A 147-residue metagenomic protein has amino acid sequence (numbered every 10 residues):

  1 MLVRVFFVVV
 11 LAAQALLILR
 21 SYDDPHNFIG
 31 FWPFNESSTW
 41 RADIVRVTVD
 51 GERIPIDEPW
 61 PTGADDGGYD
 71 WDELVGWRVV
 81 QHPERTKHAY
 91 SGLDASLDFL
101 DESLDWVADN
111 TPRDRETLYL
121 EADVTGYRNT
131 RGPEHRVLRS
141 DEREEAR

Functional and structural regions predicted by a protein language model:
L2-L19: Hydrophobic membrane-insertion alpha-helices, especially the h-region of bacterial N-terminal signal peptides
R4, Q14, P33, R46 (+1 more regions): Functionally constrained cores in energy, signaling, and assembly domains
L17, S21-P25, R53, F99: Intrinsically disordered, low-complexity regions enriched in Ser/Pro/Gly/Gln/His and often acidic
I18-R20, G30-W32, S103-N110: Intrinsically disordered, low-complexity boundary segments flanking structured domains
S21-R41: Alpha-helical transmembrane signal-anchor/signal-peptide segments
R46-R147: Extracytosolic and intramembrane catalytic regions of membrane-associated proteins in envelope/secretory systems
